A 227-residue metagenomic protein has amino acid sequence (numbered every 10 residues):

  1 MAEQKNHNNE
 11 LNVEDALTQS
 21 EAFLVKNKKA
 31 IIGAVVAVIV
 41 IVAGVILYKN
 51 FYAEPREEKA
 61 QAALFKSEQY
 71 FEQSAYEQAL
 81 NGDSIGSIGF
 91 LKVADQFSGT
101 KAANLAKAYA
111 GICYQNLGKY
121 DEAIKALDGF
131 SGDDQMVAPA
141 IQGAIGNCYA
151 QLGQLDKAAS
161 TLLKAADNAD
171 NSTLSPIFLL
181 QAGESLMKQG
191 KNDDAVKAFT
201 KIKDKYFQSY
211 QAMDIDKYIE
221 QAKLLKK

Functional and structural regions predicted by a protein language model:
M1-A37: N-terminal positive-inside, membrane-proximal cytosolic segments immediately preceding the first
A94-A103, L117, S131-P139, D167-S175 (+1 more regions): Short solvent-exposed coil/turn linkers within tandem alpha-helical repeat scaffolds
